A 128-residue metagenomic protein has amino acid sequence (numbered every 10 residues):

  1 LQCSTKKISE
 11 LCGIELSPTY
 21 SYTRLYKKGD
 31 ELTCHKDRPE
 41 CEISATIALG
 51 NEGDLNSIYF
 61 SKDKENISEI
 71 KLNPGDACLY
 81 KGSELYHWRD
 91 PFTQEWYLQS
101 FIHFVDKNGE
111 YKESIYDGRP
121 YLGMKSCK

Functional and structural regions predicted by a protein language model:
L1-Y22, C34-R38: Signature of the catalytic double-stranded beta-helix
L25: Conserved active-site beta-strand element of glycosyltransferases/polysaccharide synthases
K28-L85, W96-S100, V105-Y121: Catalytic core of non-heme Fe(II) oxygenases with the double-stranded beta-helix
R89-Q94: Short proline/glycine-enriched turn/loop segments at secondary-structure junctions
L122-K128: Charged phosphate-binding loop/patch that engages nucleotide di/tri-phosphates or the phosphate backbone of nucleic
